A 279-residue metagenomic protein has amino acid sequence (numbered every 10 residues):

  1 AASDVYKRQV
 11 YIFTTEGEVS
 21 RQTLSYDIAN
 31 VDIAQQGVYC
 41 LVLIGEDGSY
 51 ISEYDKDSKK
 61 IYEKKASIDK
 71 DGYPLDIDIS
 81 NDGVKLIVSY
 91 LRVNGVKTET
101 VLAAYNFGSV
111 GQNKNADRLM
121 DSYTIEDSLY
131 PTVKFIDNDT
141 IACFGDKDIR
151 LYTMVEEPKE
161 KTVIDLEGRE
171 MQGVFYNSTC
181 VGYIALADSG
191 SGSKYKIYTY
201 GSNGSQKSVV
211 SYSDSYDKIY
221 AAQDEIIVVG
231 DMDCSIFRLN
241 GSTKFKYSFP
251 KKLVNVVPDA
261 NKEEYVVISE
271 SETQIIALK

Functional and structural regions predicted by a protein language model:
A2-Y6: Short, small-residue-biased leader/transition segments that mark boundaries at the very start of proteins
R8-Y11, D47-E53, N94-Y105, D148-T153 (+3 more regions): Structural motif
T14-E16, D55-K59, F107-V110, M154-E157 (+3 more regions): Short loop/turn segments that connect beta-strands within beta-propeller blades
G17-T23, K60-S67, K114-T124, P158-D165 (+2 more regions): A short beta-strand motif characteristic of beta-propeller blades
Y26-Q35, D71-I79, I125-I136, E167-S178 (+2 more regions): Repeated scaffold domains used in trafficking and secretory/extracellular systems, primarily beta-propellers
V38-C40, L86, I141, V181 (+2 more regions): Hydrophobic beta-strand positions that form the internal "hydrophobic ladder" of WD40/Gbeta-like beta-propeller blades
D47-F144: Solenoidal tandem-repeat scaffolds enriched in leucines and small polar residues
N255-K279: Blade-level signature of beta-propeller repeat domains, shared across WD40, Kelch, NHL, RCC1 and BNR/Asp-box propellers
